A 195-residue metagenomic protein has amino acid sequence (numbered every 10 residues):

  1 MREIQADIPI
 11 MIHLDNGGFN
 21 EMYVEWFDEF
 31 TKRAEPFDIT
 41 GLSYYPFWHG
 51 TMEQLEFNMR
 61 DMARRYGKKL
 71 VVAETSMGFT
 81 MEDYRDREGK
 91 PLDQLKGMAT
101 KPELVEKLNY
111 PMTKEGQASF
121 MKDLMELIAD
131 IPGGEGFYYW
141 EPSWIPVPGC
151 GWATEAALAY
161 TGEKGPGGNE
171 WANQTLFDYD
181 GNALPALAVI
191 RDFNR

Functional and structural regions predicted by a protein language model:
R2-I12, E21-E25, E29-E106, K114-G116 (+1 more regions): Glycoside hydrolase catalytic-domain groove-lining segments
L14-N16, T75, Y139-S143: Short, well-ordered beta-to-alpha junction loops that form the rim of enzyme active sites and present histidine/acidic
D61-R64, T80-K96, E103-D123, L127 (+2 more regions): Aromatic-rich peripheral "rim/lid" segments of glycoside hydrolase catalytic domains that contact and position glycan
